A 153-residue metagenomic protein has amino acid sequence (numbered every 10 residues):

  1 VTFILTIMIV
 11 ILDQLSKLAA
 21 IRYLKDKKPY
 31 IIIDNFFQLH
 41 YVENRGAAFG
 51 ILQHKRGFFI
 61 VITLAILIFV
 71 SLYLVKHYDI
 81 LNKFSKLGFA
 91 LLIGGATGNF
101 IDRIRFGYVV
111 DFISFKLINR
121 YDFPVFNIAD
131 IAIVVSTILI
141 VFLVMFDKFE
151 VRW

Functional and structural regions predicted by a protein language model:
V1-W153: Alpha-helical transmembrane bundles and membrane-interface segments of multipass inner-membrane proteins
